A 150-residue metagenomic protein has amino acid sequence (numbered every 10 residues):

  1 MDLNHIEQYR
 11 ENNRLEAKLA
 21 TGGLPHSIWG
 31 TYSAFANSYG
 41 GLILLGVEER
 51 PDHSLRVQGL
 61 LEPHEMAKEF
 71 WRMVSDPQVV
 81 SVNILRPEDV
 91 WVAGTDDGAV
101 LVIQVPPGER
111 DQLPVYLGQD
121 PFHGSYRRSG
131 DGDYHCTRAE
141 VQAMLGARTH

Functional and structural regions predicted by a protein language model:
M1-H150: Conserved N-terminal catalytic/coupling substructures associated with nucleotide/phosphate chemistry
